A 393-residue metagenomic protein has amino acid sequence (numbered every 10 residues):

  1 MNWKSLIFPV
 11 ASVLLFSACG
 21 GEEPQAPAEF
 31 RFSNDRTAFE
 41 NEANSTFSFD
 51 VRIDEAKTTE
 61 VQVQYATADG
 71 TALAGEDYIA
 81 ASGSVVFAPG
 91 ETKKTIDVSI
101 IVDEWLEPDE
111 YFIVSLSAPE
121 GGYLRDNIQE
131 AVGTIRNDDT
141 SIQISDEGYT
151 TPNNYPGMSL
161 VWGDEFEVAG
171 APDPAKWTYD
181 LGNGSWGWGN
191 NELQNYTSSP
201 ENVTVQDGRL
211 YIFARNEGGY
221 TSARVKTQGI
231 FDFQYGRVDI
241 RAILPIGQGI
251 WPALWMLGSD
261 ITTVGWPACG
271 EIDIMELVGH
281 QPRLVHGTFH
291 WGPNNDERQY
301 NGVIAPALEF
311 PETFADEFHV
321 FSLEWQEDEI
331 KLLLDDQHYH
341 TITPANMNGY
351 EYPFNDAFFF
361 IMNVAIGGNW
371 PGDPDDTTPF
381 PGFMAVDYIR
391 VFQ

Functional and structural regions predicted by a protein language model:
M1-F8: Bacterial N-terminal signal peptides that target proteins for export
F16-A18: C-terminal motif of bacterial Sec signal peptides marking the signal peptidase cleavage site
G21-I144, P152-N153: Short boundary segments that mark the start of a structured unit
D126, N137-Q393: GH16 jelly-roll
